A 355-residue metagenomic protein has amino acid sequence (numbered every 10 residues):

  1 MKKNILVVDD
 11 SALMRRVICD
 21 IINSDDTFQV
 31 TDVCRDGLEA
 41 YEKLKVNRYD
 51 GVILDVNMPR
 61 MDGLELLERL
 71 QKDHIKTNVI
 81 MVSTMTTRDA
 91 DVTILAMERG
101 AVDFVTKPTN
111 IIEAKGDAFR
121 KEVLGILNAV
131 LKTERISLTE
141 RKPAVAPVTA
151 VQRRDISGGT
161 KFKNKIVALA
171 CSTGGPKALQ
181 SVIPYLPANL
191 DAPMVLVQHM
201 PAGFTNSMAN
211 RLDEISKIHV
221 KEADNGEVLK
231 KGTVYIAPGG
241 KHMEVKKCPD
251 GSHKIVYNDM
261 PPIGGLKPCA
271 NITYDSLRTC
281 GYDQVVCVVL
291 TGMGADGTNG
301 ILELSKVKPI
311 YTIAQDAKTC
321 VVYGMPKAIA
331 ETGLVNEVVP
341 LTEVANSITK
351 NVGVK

Functional and structural regions predicted by a protein language model:
K2-L6, A12-N23, T27, V33 (+3 more regions): Conserved acid/base catalytic micro-environments in cytosolic active-site loops
